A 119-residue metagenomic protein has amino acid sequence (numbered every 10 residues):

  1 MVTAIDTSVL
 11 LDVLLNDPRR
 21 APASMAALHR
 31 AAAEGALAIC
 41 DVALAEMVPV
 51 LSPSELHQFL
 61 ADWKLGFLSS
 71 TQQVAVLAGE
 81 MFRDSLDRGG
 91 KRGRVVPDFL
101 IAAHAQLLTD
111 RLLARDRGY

Functional and structural regions predicted by a protein language model:
M1-I39, V48-L60: Short, well-structured N-terminal submotif of metal-dependent ribonuclease cores
T7, D41, P97-F99: Conserved glycosyltransferase catalytic-site signature
L10-L11, L44, Y119: A generic structural signal for short hydrophobic patches within well-formed alpha-helices
D17, E46, G90-R92: A generic secondary-structure micro-motif detector that highlights 1-2 residue hydrophobic/ambivalent hotspots embedded
E46-M47, L77: Phosphate- and divalent-cation-binding pockets in alpha/beta enzyme and binding domains that engage nucleotide-derived
G66-R117: Active-site neighborhoods of divalent-metal-dependent phosphate/nucleic-acid chemistry enzymes
